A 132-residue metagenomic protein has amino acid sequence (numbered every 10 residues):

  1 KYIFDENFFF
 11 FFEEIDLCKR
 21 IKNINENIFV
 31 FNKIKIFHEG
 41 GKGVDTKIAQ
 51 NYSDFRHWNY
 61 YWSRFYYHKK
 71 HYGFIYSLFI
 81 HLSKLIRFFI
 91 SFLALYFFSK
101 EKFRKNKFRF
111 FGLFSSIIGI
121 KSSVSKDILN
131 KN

Functional and structural regions predicted by a protein language model:
K1, L17, I128-N132: C-terminal extensions
Y2-D5, I24: Bacterial peptidoglycan biogenesis and beta-lactam-recognition machinery
I3, F10-L17, R56: Acidic donor-binding loop at a coil-to-helix junction in glycosyltransferase catalytic cores that engages
E6-N7, K102: Generic alpha-helical structural signal
F8, F12, G40-G41: Solvent-exposed, flexible loop/coil residues
K19, N23-K100: Active-site-adjacent helix/loop segment of glycosyltransferases that harbors family-specific signature motifs
S63, K84-N132: Terminal low-complexity segments of carbohydrate-biosynthetic enzymes
